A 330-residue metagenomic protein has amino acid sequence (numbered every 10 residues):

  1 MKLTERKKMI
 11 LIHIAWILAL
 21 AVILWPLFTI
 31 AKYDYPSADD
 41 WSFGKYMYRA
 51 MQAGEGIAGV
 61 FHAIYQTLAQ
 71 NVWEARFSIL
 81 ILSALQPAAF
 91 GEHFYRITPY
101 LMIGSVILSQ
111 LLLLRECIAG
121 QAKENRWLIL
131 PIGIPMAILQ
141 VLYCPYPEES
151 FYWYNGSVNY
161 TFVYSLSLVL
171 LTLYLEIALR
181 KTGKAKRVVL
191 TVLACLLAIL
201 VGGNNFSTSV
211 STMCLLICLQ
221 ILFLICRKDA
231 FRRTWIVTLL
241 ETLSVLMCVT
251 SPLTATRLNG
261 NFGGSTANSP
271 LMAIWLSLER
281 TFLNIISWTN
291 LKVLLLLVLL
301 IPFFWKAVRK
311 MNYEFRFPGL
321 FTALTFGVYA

Functional and structural regions predicted by a protein language model:
M1-L24: Start-transfer (signal-anchor) and selected internal transmembrane alpha helices of multi-pass inner/ER membrane
K8, N125-R126, K184-L190, I225-L240 (+1 more regions): Membrane-interfacial entry segments at the cytosolic side of transmembrane helices
F28-R96, Y154, F206-V308, R316 (+1 more regions): Transmembrane catalytic cores of multi-pass membrane glycosyltransferases and polysaccharide-assembly enzymes
D39, N125-A178, N205, L291 (+1 more regions): Membrane-interface micro-motifs in multi-pass membrane enzymes
I97, L101-E124, V169: Transmembrane-helix motifs of polytopic, lipid-linked glycan transferases
I103, N159-L171, S211-L219: Hydrophobic core segments of transmembrane alpha-helices in multi-pass, intramembrane catalytic enzymes
I132-I138, I236-T242, N312-A330: Transmembrane alpha-helix segments characteristic of polytopic inner-membrane glycan-assembly/cell-envelope
V189-S209: Membrane-interface alpha helices of multi-pass inner-membrane proteins
